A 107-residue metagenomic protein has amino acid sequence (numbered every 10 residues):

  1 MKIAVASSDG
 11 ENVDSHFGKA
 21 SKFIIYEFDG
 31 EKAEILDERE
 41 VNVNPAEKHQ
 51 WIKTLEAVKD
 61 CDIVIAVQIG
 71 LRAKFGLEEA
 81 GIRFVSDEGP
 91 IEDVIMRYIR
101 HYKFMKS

Functional and structural regions predicted by a protein language model:
M1-K53, D60, E79, D87-S107: Non-catalytic interface/targeting segments
L55-V85: Mid-chain, well-packed structural core segment of small domains
